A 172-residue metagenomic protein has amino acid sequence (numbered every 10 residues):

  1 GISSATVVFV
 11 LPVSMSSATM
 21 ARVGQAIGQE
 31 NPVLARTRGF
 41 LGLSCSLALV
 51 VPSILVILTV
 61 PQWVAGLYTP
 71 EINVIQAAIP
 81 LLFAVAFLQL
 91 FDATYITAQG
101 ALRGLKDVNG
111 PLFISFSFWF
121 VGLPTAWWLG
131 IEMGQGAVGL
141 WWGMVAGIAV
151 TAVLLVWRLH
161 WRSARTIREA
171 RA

Functional and structural regions predicted by a protein language model:
G1-P61, A93-I114: Small-residue-rich hydrophobic transmembrane alpha-helices
P12-S16, V85-G104, G110-T125, Q135-W157: Short runs within selected transmembrane alpha-helices of multi-pass transporters and secretion channels
V23-L88, L129-A172: Short alpha-helical transmembrane segments in multi-pass integral membrane proteins
